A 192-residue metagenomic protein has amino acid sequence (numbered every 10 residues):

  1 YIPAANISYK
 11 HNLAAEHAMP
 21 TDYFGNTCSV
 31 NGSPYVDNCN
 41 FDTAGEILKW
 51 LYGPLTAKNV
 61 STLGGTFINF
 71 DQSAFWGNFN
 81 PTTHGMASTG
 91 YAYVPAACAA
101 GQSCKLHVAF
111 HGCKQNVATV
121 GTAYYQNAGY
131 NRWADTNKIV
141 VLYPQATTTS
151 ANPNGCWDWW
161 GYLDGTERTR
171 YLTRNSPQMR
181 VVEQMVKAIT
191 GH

Functional and structural regions predicted by a protein language model:
Y1-T27: Catalytic histidine neighborhood in serine/cysteine hydrolases with alpha/beta-hydrolase-type architecture
I2-P3, L48-T56, F75, D135 (+1 more regions): Sec-exported extracytoplasmic/periplasmic mature domains
P3-S8, Q102-L106, T136-L142: Loop/turn elements at helix/coil->beta-strand transitions in domains of secreted/extracellular proteins
A14-M19, F75, C98, G112-N116 (+1 more regions): Solvent-exposed loop/turn segments at secondary-structure junctions within structured extracellular/periplasmic domains
D22-G25, S29-S33, Q115-Y124, D135 (+1 more regions): Cap/lid segment of the alpha/beta-hydrolase catalytic domain
V36-D42, W50-G101, Y171-R174: N-terminal cap/lid segment of alpha/beta-hydrolase-fold proteins
N40-I47, Q126, Y130, Q178-M185: Stable alpha-helical elements in mature extracytoplasmic
A92, Q102-K114: Short beta-strand element of the alpha/beta-hydrolase
